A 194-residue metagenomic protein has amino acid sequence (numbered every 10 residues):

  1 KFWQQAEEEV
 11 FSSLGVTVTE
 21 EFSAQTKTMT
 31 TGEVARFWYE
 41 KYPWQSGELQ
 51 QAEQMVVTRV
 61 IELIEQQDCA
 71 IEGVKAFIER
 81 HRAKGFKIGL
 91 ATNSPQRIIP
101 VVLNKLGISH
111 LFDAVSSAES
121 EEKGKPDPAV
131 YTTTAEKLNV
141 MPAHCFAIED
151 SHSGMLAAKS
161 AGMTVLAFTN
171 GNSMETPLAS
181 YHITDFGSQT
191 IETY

Functional and structural regions predicted by a protein language model:
K1-A24: Active-site neighborhood of HAD-like aspartate-dependent phosphohydrolases
Q4, E8, T31-R36, E53 (+2 more regions): An amphipathic alpha-helix signature
V10-F11, G32-Q45, V102, T134-A135: Helix-loop "lid/cap" segments that line or gate small-molecule binding pockets
S13-V16, Y42-G47, G107-L111, N139-V140: Short helix-capping segments at alpha-helix termini
T17, Y39-A76, K84-F86: Metal-dependent phosphoesterase signature
T26-T30, M55, C69-G73, S94 (+2 more regions): Short beta->alpha linker loops
E79-R82, P95-Y194: Asp-based, Mg2+/Mn2+-dependent phosphohydrolase catalytic module
I88-A91, A147: Conserved SAM-binding loop
